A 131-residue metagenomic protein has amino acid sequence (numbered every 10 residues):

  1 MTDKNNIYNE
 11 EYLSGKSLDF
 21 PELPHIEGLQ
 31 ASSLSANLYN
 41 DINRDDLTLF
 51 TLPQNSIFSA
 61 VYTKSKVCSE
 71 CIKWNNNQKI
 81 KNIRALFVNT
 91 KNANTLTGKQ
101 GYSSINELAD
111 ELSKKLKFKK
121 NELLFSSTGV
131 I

Functional and structural regions predicted by a protein language model:
M1-D3, S103-S104, V130-I131: Feature of Fe-S/electron-transfer and energy-metabolism proteins that preferentially highlights extended coupling
M1-Y62: N-terminal amphipathic/basic leader segments beginning at the initiator methionine
F20, I83, N121-L123: A residue-level detector for conformationally permissive "hinge/kink" positions
I26, N89, L96, S127-V130: Short glycine/serine/threonine-biased micro-segments
F50-I105: Glycine-rich phosphate/pyrophosphate-binding loop regions near the starts of catalytic domains
N106-I131: Glycine-rich, mobile lid/loop segments that gate access to catalytic sites or pores
